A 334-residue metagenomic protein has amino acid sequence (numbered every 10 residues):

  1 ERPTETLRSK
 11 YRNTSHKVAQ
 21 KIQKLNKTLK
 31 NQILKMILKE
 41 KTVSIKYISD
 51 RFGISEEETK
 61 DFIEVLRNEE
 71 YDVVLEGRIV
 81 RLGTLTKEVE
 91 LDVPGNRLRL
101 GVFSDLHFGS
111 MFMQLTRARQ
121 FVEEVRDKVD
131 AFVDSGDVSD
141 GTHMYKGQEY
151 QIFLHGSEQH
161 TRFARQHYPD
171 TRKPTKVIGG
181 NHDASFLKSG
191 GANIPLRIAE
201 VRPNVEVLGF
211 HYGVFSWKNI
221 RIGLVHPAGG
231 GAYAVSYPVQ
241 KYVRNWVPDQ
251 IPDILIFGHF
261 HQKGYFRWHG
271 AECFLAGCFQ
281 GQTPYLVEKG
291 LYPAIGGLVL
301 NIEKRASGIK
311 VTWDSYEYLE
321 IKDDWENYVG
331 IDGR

Functional and structural regions predicted by a protein language model:
E1-N13, R51-F62: Short, basic interhelical loop/turn and adjoining N-cap of the next helix at nucleic-acid- or acidic-partner-contacting
S15-I33, R81-L85: Short alpha-helical segments that sit at the start of domains
Q23-D50: Short amphipathic alpha-helical interface segments
R67-G77: A short, conserved structural fragment
L85-V89, G209-Y212: Alpha-helical scaffolding within the catalytic cores of extracellular/periplasmic polymer-degrading hydrolases
V89-G101, V214-G223, W268-A271: Beta-strand-turn-beta hairpins that frame and shape the catalytic cleft of phosphate-ester-processing enzymes
P94, F103, F108-G209: Core catalytic region of metal-dependent phosphoesterases/phosphodiesterases, especially metallo-beta-lactamase-like
R221-G223, A228-Y318, W325-Y328: Conserved beta-sheet core of the metallophosphoesterase superfamily
